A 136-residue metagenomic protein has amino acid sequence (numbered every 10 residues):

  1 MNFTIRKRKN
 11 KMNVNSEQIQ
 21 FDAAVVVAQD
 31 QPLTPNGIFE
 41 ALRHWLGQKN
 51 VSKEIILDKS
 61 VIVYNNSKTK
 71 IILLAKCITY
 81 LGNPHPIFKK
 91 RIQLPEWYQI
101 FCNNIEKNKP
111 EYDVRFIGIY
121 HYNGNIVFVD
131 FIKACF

Functional and structural regions predicted by a protein language model:
M1-F136: Intrinsically disordered, charged low-complexity linkers and terminal tails that flank or connect structured domains
